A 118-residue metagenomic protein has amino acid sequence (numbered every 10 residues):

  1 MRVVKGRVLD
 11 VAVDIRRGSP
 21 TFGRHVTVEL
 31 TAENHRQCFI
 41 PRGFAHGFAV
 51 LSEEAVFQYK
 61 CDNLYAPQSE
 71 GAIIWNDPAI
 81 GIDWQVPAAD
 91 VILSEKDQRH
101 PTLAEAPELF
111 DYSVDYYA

Functional and structural regions predicted by a protein language model:
M1-A32, L51-A118: Active-site region of the double-stranded beta-helix
L30-F39, F44-A49: Beta-rich strand-turn-strand
